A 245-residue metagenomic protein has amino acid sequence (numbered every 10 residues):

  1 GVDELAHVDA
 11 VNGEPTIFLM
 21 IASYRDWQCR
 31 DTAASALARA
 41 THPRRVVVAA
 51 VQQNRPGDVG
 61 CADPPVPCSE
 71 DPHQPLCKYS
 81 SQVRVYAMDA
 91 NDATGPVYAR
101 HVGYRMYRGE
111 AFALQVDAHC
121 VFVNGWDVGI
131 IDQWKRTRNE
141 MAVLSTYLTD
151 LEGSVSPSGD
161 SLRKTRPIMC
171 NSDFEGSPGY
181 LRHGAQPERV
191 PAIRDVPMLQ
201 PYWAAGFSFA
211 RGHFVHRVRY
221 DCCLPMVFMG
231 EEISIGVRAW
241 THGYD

Functional and structural regions predicted by a protein language model:
G1-D245: Catalytic cores of eukaryotic secretory-pathway lumenal/extracellular enzymes that build and remodel glycoconjugates
